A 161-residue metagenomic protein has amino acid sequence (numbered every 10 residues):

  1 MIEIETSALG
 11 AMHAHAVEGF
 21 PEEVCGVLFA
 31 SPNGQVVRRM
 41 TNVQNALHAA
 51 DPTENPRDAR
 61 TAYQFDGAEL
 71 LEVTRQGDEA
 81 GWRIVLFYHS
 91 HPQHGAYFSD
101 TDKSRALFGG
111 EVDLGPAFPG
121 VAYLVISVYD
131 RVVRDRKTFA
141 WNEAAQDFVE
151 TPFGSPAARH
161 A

Functional and structural regions predicted by a protein language model:
M1-I84, P92-A161: Conserved beta-strand-loop surface patch within small alpha/beta domains used for substrate/adaptor or ligand engagement
